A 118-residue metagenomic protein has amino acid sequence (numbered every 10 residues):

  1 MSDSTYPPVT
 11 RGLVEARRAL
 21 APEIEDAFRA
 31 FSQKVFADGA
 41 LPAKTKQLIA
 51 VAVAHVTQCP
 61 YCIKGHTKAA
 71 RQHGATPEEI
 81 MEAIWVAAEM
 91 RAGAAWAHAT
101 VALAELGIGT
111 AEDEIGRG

Functional and structural regions predicted by a protein language model:
M1-T45, A97-G118: Acidic, glycine/proline-rich low-complexity segments that act as flexible tails and inter-domain linkers
E25-D26, K64-E79: Iron-sulfur (Fe-S) cluster-binding segments and ferredoxin-like electron-carrier domains, especially [2Fe-2S]
S32-Q33, A50, T67-R71, M81 (+1 more regions): Amphipathic alpha-helical segments within well-ordered protein domains
A40-T57, E78-I84, G116: Immediate flanking context of iron-sulfur cluster ligation sites
H55, H66, H98: Histidine-centered active-site/metal-ligand motif
C59-C62: Short cysteine clusters
M81-L106: C-terminal structural segments of small proteins and small subunits
